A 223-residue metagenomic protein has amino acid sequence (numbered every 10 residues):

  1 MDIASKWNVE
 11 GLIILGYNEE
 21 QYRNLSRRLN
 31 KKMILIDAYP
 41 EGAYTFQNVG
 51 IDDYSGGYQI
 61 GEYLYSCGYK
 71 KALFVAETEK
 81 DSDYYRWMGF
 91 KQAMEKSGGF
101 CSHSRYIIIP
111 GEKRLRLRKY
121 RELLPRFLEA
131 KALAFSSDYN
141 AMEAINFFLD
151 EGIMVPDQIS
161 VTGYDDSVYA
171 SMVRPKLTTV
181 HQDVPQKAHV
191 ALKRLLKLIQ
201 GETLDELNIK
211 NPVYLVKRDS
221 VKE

Functional and structural regions predicted by a protein language model:
M1-K6, G57-Y58, I107-F127: Structural motif
E10, Y69-K71, K131: Short acidic/polar active-site loop segments enriched in Thr and Asp
I14-S55, Y139, D165-L177: Flexible loop/hinge segments that line or gate small-molecule binding clefts
Q47-F74, Y84, K113-R121, A141 (+1 more regions): Hydrophobic alpha-helical segments within soluble ligand-binding/sensing domains
Y58-G98, L207-V221: An alpha-beta-alpha
K70-A72, C101-R105, V155-V161: Short acidic capping loops at alpha-helix termini that bridge into adjacent secondary structure
K91-R114: Short beta-strand elements in bilobed, periplasmic/extracellular small-molecule ligand-binding domains
R121-E223: Flexible loop/turn connectors
